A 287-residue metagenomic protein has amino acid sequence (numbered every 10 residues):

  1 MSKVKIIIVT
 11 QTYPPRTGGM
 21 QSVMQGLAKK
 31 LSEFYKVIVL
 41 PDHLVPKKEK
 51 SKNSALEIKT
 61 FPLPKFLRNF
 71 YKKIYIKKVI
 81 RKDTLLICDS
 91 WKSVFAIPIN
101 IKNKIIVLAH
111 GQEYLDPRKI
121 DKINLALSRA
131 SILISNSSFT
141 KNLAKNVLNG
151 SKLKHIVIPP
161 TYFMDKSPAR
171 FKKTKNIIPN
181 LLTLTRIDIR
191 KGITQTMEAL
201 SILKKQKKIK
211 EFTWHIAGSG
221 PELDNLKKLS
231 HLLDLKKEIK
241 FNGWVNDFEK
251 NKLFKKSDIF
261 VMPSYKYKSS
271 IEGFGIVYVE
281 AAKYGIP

Functional and structural regions predicted by a protein language model:
I7-V9, I134, K173-K191, M197-I202 (+1 more regions): Conserved donor-binding/catalytic core segment of Leloir-type glycosyltransferases
T10-T17, S22-L67, K145, K154: N-terminal strand-loop element at the rim of the active site of nucleotide-sugar-dependent glycosyltransferases
R16, S93-F95, I105-D121, S131-I132: A short, histidine- and acid-enriched strand-loop-helix "catalytic/donor-clamping" loop that lines the nucleotide-sugar
I87-S93: Short His-centered aromatic/hydrophobic patch
L127, W244-V245, K252-S257: Short alpha-helical donor nucleotide-sugar binding micro-motif in glycosyltransferases
S128-P168, F241: Donor nucleotide-sugar binding/catalytic pocket of nucleotide-sugar-dependent glycosyltransferases
H215, D224-F248: Nucleotide-activated donor-binding/catalytic signature segment of Leloir-type glycosyltransferases, i.e., the conserved
K255-S270, I286: Acidic donor-binding loop of glycosyltransferase active sites
